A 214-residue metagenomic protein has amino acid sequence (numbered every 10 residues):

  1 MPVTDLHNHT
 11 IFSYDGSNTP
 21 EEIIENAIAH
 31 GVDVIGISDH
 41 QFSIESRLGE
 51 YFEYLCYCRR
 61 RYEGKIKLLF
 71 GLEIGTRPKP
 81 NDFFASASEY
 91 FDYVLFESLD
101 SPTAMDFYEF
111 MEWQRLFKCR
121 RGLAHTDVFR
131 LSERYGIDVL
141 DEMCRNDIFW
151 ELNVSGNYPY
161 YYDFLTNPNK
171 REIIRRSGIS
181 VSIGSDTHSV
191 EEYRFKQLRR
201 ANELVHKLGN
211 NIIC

Functional and structural regions predicted by a protein language model:
M1-L6, T10, P20, F83-S86 (+2 more regions): Charged catalytic cores and adjacent phosphate/nucleic-acid-binding surfaces used for phosphate/nucleic-acid chemistry
P2-L6, G36, F70, G122-A124 (+1 more regions): Residue-level marker for buried hydrophobic side chains located in beta-strands that build the well-ordered beta-sheet
H9-N18, S43-I44: Acidic/histidine-rich helix-loop elements that form or flank divalent-metal/phosphate-binding sites at the catalytic
Y14, A104, Y160: Glycine/Thr-rich phosphate-binding loops of Rossmann-like dinucleotide-binding domains
G16, R47-Y51, D163: Residue-level preference for long, well-ordered alpha-helices that form the structural scaffold of enzyme catalytic
E21-S38, Y57-R61: Alpha-helical scaffold segments that flank or form the walls of functional sites
D39-H40, E73, S155, D186: Proline- and acidic/polar-enriched loop/turn elements at helix boundaries
Q41-I148, H206-G209: Extended substrate/RNA-proximal surfaces in nucleic-acid metabolism proteins
